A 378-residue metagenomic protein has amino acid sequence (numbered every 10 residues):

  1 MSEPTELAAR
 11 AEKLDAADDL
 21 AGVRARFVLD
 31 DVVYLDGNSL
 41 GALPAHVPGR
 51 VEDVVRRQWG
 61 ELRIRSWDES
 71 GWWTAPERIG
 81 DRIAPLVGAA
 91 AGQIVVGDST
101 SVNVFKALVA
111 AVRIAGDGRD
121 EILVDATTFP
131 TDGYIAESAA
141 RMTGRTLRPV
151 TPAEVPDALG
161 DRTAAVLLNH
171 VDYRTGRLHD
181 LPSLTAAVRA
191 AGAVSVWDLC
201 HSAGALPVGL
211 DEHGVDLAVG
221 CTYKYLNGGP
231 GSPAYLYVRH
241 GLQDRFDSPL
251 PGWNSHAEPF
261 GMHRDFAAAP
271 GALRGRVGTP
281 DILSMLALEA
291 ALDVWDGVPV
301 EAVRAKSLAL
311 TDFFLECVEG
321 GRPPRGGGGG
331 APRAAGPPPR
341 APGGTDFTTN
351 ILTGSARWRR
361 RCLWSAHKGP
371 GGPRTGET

Functional and structural regions predicted by a protein language model:
M1-T378: Pyridoxal 5′-phosphate
